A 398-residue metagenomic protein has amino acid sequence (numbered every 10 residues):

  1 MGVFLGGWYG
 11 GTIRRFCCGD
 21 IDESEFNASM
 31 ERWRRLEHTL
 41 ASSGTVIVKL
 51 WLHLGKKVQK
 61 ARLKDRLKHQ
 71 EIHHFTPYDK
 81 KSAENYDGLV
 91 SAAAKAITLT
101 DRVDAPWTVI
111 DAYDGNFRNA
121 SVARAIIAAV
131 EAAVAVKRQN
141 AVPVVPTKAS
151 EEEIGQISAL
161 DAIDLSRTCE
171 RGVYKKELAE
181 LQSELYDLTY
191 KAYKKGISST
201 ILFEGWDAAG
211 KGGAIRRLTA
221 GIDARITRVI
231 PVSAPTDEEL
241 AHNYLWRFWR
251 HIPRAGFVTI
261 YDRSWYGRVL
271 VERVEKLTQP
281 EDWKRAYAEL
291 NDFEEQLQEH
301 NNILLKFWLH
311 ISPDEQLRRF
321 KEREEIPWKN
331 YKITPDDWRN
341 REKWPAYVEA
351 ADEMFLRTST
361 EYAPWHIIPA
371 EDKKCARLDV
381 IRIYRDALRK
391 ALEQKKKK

Functional and structural regions predicted by a protein language model:
M1-K398: Glycine-rich phosphate-binding loop of ATP-dependent small-molecule kinases
